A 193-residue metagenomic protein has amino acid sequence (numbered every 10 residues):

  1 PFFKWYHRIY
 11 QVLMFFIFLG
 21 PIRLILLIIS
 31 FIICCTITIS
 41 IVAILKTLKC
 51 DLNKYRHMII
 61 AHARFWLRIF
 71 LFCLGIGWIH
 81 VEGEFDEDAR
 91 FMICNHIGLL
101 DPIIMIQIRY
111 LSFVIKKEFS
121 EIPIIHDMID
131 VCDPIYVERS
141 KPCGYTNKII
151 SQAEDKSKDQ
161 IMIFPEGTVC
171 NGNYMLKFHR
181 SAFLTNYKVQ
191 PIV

Functional and structural regions predicted by a protein language model:
P1-Y6: Extended, low-complexity, polar regulatory segments
H7, F15-R23, I60-A61, L71-H80 (+1 more regions): Eukaryotic beta-rich interaction modules
V12-K49: Hydrophobic alpha-helical transmembrane segments of integral membrane proteins
P21, E121, R139, N171 (+1 more regions): Generic structural "secondary-structure junction" signal
C35-F65, L71-L74, E84-C143: Catalytic core of membrane glycerolipid acyltransferases/transacylases, capturing the structured, soluble-facing
G77-H80, G98-D101, I122, N147-S151 (+2 more regions): Eukaryotic intrinsically disordered and solvent-exposed regulatory patches
D88-I93, F113, K148-V193: Conserved Motif II region of HX4D acyltransferases
